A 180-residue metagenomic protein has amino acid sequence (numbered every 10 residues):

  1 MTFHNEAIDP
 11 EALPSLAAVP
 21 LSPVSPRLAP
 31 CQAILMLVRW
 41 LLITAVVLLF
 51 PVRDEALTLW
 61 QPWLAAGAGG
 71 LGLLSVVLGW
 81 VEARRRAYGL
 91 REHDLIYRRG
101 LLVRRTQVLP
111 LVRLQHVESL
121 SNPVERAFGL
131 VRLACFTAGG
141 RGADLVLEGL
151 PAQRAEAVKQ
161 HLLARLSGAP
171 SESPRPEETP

Functional and structural regions predicted by a protein language model:
M1-V112, H116-P180: N-terminal basic, Ser/Thr-rich segments that initiate or prime the first beta/alpha elements at protein or domain
